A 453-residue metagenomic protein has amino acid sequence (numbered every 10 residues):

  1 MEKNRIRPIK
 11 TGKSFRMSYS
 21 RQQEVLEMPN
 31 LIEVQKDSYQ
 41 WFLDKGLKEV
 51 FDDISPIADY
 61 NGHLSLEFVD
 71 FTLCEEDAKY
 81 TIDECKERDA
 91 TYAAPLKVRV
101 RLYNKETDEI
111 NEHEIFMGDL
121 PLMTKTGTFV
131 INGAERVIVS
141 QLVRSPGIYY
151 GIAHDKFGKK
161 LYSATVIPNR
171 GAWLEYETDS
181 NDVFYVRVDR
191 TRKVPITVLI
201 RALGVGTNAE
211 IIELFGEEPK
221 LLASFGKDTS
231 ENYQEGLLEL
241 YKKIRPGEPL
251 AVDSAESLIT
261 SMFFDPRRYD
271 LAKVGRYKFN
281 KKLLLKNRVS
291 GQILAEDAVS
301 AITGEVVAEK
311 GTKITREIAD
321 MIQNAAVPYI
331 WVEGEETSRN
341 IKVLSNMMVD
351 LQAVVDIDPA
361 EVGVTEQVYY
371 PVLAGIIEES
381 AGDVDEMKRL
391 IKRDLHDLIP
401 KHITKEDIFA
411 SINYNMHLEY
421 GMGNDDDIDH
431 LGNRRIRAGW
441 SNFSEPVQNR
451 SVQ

Functional and structural regions predicted by a protein language model:
M1-Q453: N-terminal non-catalytic structural scaffold regions of very large proteins
